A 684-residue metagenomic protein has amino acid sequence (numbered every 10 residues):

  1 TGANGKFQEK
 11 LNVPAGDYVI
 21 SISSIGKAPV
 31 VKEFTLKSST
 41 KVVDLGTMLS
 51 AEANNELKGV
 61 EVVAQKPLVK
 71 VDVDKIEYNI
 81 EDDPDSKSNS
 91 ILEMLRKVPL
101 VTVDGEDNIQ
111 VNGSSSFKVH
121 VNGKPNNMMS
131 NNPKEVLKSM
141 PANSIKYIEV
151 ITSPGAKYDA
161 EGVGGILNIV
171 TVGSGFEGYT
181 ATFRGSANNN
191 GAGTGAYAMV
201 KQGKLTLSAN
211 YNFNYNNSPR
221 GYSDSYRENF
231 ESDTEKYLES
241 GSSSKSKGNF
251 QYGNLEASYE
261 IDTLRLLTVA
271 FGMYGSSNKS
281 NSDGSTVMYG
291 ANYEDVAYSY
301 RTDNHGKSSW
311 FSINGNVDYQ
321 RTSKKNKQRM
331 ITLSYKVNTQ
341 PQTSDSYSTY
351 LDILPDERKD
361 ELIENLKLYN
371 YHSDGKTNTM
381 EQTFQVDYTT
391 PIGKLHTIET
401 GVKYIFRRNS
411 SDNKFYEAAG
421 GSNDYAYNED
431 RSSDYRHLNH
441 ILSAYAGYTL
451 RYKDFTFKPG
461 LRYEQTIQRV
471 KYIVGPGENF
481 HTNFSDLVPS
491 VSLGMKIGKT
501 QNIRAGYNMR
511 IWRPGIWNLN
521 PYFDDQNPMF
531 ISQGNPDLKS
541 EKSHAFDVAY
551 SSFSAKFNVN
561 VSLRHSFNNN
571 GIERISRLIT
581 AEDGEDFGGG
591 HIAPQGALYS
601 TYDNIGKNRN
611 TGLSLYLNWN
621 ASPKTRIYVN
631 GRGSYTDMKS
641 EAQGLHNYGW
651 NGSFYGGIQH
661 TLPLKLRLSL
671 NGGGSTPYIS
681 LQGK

Functional and structural regions predicted by a protein language model:
K10, I91, K97, K124-T152: Short acidic/polar hinge/loop motifs at secondary-structure boundaries that mediate gating or recognition
S21-K27, K37, K41-P84, D104-E106 (+2 more regions): Short, acidic, small-residue-rich periplasmic hinge/interaction motif at the N-terminus of Gram-negative outer-membrane
D44-M48, I91-M94, P133-E135, E149-V150 (+1 more regions): N-terminal periplasmic accessory domains that precede and gate Gram-negative outer-membrane beta-barrel machines
L92-M129: Extracytoplasmic beta-strand/coil segments of soluble accessory domains associated with Gram-negative outer-membrane
A160-L167, G175-S225, K247-Q251: Outer-membrane beta-barrel translocator/receptor signature
G185-N189, Q202, F213-N217, M273-K279 (+12 more regions): Transmembrane beta-strands of outer-membrane beta-barrel pores
G241, E381-T383, A426-S433, N535 (+5 more regions): Outer membrane beta-barrel strand-and-loop segments of large Gram-negative receptors, especially TonB-dependent
Y252-N254, S258-E260, L264-S276, N304-K471 (+4 more regions): Face-selective signature of the C-terminal outer-membrane beta-barrel domain
